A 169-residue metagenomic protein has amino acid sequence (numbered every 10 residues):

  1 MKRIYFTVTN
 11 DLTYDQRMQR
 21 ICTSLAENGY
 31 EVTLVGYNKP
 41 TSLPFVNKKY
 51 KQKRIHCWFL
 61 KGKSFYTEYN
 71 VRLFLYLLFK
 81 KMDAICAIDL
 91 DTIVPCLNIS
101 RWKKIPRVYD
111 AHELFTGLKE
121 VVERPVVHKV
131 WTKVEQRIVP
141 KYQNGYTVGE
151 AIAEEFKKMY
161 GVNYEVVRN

Functional and structural regions predicted by a protein language model:
M1-T41, N144, Y164-R168: N-terminal subdomain of nucleotide-sugar transferases
N10-Y14, I105-P125, N144: A short, histidine- and acid-enriched strand-loop-helix "catalytic/donor-clamping" loop that lines the nucleotide-sugar
G36, K53, T132-N169: Donor nucleotide-sugar binding/catalytic pocket of nucleotide-sugar-dependent glycosyltransferases
T41-K48, E154-M159: Short loop/helix-cap segments at secondary-structure boundaries that form the rim of catalytic
K49-Y76, E123-V126: A short, charged, and often flexible helix/loop element on the N-terminal side of the glycosyltransferase catalytic
S64-E68, P106, T116-I138: Nucleotide-sugar donor phosphate/pyrophosphate-binding loop at the beta->alpha transition of glycosyltransferases
F74-F79, V94, N98-W102, V126-T147 (+1 more regions): Membrane-proximal helix-turn-helix segments that form the acceptor-binding/catalytic region of lipid-linked
L75-T92, I105-V108: Short N-terminal targeting/anchoring amphipathic segment
